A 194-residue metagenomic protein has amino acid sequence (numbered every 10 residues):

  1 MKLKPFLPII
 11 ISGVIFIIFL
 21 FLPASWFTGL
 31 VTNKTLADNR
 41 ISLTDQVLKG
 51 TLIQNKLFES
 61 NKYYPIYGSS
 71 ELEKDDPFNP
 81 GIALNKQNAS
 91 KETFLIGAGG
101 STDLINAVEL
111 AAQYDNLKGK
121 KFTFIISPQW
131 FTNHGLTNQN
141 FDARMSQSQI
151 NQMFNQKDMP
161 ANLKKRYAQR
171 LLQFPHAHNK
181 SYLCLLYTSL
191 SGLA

Functional and structural regions predicted by a protein language model:
M1-P5: Positively charged n-region of N-terminal signal peptides that target proteins for export
L7-S25: Hydrophobic membrane-insertion alpha-helices, especially the h-region of bacterial N-terminal signal peptides
T28-K91, E109: Membrane/wall-proximal cationic-aromatic binding patches
Y63-Y67, Y114, Y167, Y182 (+1 more regions): Sequence-level detector for tyrosine residue identity
E73-P160: Membrane-embedded segments
R144-Y182: Ser/Thr/Gly-rich flexible loops in soluble cytosolic domains mediating phosphotransfer, phosphorylation
Y187-T188, G192-L193: Conserved small/polar residues in nucleotide/adenosyl-binding loops
